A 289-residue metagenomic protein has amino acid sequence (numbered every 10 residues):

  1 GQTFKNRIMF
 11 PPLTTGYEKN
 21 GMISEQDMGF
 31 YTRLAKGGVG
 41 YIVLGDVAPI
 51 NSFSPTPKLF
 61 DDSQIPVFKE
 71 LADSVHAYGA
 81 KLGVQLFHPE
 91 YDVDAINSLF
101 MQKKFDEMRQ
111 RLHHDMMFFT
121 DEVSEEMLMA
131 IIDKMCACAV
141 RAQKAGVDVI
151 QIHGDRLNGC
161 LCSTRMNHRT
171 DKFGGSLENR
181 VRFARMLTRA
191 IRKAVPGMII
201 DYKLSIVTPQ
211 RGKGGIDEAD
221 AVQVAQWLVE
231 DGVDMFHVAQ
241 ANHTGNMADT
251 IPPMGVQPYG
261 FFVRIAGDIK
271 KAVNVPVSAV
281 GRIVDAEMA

Functional and structural regions predicted by a protein language model:
G1-A289: Flavin-dependent oxidoreductase catalytic cores
